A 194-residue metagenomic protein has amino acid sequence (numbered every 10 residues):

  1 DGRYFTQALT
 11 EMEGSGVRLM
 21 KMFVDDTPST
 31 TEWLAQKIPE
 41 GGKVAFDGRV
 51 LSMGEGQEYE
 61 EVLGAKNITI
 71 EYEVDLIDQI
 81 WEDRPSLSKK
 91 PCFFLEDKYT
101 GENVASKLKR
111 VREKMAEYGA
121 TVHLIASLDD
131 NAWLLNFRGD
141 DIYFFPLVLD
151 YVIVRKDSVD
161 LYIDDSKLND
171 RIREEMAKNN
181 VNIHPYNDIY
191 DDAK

Functional and structural regions predicted by a protein language model:
D1-K194: A composition/biophysics-driven feature that prefers long, compositionally simple stretches
